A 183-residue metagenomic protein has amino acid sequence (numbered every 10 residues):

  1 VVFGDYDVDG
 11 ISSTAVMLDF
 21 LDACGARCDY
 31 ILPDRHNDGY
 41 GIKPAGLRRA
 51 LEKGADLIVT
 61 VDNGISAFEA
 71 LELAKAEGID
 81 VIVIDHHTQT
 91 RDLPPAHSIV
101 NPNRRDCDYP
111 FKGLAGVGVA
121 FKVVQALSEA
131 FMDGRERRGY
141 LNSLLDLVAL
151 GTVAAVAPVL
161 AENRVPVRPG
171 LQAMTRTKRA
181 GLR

Functional and structural regions predicted by a protein language model:
V1-R183: Replace "Mg2+/Mn2+-dependent" with "divalent metal-dependent
